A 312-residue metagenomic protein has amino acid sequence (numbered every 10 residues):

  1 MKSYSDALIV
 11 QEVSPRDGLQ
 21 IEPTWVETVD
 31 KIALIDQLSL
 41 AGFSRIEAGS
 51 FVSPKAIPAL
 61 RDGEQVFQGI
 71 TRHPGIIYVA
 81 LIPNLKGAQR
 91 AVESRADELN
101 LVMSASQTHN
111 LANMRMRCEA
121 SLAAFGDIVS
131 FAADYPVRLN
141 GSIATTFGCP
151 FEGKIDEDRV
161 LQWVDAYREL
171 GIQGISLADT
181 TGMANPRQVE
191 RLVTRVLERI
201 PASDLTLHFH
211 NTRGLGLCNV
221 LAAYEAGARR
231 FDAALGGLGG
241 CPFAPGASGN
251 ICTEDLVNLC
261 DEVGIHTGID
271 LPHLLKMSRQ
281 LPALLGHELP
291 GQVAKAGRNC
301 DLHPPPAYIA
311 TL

Functional and structural regions predicted by a protein language model:
M1-L312: Catalytic cores and adjacent flexible loops of soluble metabolic enzymes that perform enolate/carbanion chemistry on
